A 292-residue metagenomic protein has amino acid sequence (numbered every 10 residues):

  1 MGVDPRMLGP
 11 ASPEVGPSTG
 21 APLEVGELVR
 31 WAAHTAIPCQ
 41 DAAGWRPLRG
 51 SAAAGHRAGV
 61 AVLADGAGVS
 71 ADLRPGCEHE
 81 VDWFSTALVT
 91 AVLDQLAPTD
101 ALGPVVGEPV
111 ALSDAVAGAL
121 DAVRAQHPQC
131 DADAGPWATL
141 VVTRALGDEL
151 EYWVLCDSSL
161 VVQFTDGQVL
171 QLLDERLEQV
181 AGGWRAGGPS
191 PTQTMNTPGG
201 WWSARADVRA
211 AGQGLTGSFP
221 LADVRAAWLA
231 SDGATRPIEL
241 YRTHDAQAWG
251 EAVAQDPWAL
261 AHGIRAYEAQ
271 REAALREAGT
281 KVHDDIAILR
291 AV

Functional and structural regions predicted by a protein language model:
M1-V92, G214-S218, G233: N-terminal entry segment of metal-dependent catalytic domains or homologous docking segments
D4, P191-V292: C-terminal catalytic subdomain
H34-C39, A132-W137, T280-H283: A short catalytic or substrate-binding loop motif that flags glycine-/basic-rich loops and adjacent residues that bind
A42, L102-F164, T194-P220, A291: Catalytic core of PPM/PP2C metal-dependent serine/threonine phosphatase domains
A61-A64, W153-L155, W228-S231: Short hydrophobic beta-strand that contains or immediately precedes a catalytic carboxylate
A71-D72, V162-F164, P237-E239: Short helix/loop capping segments that flank catalytic or ligand/cofactor-binding pockets
T86-L120, Q247-Q270: Helix-loop-helix
V169-A204: Glycine-rich phosphate-binding loop plus the immediately following alpha-helix
